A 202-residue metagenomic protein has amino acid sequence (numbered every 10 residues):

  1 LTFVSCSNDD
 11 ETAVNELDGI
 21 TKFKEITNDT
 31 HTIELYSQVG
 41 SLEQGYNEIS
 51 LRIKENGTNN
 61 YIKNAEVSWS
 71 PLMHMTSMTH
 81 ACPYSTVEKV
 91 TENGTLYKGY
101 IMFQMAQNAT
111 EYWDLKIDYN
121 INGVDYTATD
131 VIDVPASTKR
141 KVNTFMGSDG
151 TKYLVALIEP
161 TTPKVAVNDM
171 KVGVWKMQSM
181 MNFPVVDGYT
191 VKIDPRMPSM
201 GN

Functional and structural regions predicted by a protein language model:
T2-S5: C-terminal motif of bacterial Sec signal peptides marking the signal peptidase cleavage site
S7-V87, N108-T110, G123: Acidic/polar, low-complexity intrinsically disordered N-terminal segments immediately downstream of a Sec signal
S37, I53-E55, I101-F103, Y119 (+1 more regions): Hydrophobic beta-strand positions in extracellular immunoglobulin-like domains
S41-K54, T161-Q178: Contiguous beta-strand segments within globular domains
E43, G57-E66, P163-K164, Q178-Y189: A short beta-turn/strand-edge loop motif at beta-sheet boundaries
S77-G94, K192, G201-N202: Solvent-exposed serine/threonine-rich low-complexity stretches and specific carbohydrate-binding patches
K89-M102, E111: Aromatic sugar-binding surface patches on proteins that engage polysaccharides or sugar-phosphate polymers
A106-M170: Surface-exposed beta-loop interaction hotspot
